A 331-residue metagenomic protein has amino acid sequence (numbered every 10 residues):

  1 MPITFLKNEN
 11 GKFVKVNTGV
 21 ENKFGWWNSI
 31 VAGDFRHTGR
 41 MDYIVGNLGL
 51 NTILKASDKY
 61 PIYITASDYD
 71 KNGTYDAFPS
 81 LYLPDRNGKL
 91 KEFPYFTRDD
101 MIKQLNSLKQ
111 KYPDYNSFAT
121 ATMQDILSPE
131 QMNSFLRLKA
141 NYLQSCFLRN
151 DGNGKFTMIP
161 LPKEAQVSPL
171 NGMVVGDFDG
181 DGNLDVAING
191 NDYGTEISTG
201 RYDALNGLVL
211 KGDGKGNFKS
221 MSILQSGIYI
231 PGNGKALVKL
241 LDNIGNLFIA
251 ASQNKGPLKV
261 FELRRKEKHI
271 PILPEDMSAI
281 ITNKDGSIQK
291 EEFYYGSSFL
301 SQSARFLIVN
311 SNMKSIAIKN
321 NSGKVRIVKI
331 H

Functional and structural regions predicted by a protein language model:
M1-I44: A compositional/structural signature marking long, glycine- and acidic/polar-rich segments with frequent tryptophans
K12-F13, T18, N51-Y63, N72 (+2 more regions): Gly/Ser/Thr/Pro-enriched helix-cap/hinge segments flanking short amphipathic alpha-helices
S29-A32, H37, V175, G180 (+1 more regions): Residue-level recognition of a conserved intra-blade site in WD40 beta-propeller repeats
V31, I44, T65, V174 (+1 more regions): Conserved Rossmann-like nucleotide-binding pocket used by diverse enzymes that bind dinucleotide cofactors
G39-M41, G73-L81, M101-Q104, G182-I188 (+1 more regions): Glycine-aliphatic tripeptides that mark coil-to-beta-strand junctions in extracellular and membrane proteins
I62-Q124: Extended catalytic-interface subdomain
Y112-P129, L136-L143, D192: A fold-level detector for beta-propeller and closely related beta-sheet-rich head/sensor domains
